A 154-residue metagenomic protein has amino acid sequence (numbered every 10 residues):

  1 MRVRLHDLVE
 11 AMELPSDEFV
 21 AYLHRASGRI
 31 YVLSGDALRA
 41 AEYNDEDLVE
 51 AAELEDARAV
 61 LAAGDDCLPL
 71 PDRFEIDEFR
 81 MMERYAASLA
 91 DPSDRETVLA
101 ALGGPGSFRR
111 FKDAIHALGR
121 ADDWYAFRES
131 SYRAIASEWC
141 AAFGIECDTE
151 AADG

Functional and structural regions predicted by a protein language model:
M1-V60: Extended, charge-biased low-complexity segments that typically form long amphipathic alpha-helices/coiled-coils
A11, R58, D66, C147 (+1 more regions): Small, basic N-terminal interaction modules of short regulatory proteins
Y43-E46, A90-S93, D148-T149: Short, surface-exposed linear patches
V49-A52, E96-L99, E138, A142 (+1 more regions): Short, surface-exposed, polar/charged, turn-prone segments marking secondary-structure boundaries
L54, D66-P71: Acidic-enriched and Gly/Ser
D72-Y132: Amphipathic protein-protein interaction modules
A121-G154: Acidic, proline/glycine-rich low-complexity IDRs
